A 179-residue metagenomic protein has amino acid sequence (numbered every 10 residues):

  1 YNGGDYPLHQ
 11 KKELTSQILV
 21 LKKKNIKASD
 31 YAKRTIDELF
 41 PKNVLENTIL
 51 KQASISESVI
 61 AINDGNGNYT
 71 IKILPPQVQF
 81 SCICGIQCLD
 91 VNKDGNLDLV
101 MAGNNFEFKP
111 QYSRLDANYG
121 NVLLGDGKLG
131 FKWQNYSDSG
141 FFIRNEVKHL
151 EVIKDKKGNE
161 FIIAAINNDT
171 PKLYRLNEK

Functional and structural regions predicted by a protein language model:
Y1-K179: Beta-propeller-forming repeat regions
